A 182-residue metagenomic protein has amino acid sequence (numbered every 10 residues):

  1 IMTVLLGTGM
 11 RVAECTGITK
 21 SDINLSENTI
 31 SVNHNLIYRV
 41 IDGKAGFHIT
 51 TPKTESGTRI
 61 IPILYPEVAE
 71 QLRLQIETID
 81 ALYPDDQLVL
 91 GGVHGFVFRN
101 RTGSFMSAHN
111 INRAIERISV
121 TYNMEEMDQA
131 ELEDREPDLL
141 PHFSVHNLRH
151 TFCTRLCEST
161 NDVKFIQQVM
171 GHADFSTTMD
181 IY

Functional and structural regions predicted by a protein language model:
I1-T16, I30, T154-E158: Short pre-functional
M2-L6, V145, M179: Short, well-structured alpha-helical segments
L5-L6, T19, E27, H34 (+6 more regions): Active-site proximal loops enriched in glycine and acidic residues that flank catalytic Cys/His/Asp and coordinate
T8, I61, T78-L88, V93-Q168 (+1 more regions): Short, basic (Lys/Arg/His-rich) helix/loop patches that form interaction surfaces in the mid-to-C-terminal regions
T16-G17, Q167: Short, surface-exposed helix/turn micro-motifs that flank interaction/cofactor sites
G17-D80, P84-V93: Conserved tyrosine-mediated DNA breakage-rejoining catalytic core shared by Y-recombinases
D22-T29, N161-I181: Short, polar N-cap/turn motifs at the start of nucleic acid-interacting alpha helices
